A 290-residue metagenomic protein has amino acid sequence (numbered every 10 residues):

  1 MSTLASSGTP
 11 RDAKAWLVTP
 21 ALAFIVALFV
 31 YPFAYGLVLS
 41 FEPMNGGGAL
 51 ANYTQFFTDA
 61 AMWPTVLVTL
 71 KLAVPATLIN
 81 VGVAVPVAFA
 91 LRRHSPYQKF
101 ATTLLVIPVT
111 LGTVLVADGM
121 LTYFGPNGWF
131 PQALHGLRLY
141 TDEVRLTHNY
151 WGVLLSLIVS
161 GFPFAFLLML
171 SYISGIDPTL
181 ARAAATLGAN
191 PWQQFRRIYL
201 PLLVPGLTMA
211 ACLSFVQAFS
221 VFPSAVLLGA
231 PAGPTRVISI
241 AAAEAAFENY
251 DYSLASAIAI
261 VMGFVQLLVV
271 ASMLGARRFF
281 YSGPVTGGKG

Functional and structural regions predicted by a protein language model:
M1-T19, P96-Q98, A271-G290: Transmembrane alpha-helical segments of polytopic membrane transport and secretion proteins
T3-A13, L50-A61, A225-G275: Interhelical loop and adjacent transmembrane-helix boundary motif in polytopic membrane transport permeases
A13-M44, A60-E143, H148-I173, L202 (+3 more regions): Membrane-water interface segments at the C-terminal ends of transmembrane alpha-helices in multi-pass inner-membrane
E42, A51-T58, T102, Q132-L139 (+4 more regions): Short amphipathic alpha-helical coupling elements at transmembrane boundaries
G46-A49, P126-N127, Y172-R182, P191-Q193 (+2 more regions): Transmembrane helix boundary and interhelical loop/hinge segments in multi-pass membrane proteins
L187-G188, P201: Glycine/proline-centered hinge or cleavage motifs at structural transition points of membrane proteins
W192-Q194, A232-G233: Gly/Pro- and small hydrophobic-enriched strand-loop and loop-to-helix capping segments that sit at the rims
